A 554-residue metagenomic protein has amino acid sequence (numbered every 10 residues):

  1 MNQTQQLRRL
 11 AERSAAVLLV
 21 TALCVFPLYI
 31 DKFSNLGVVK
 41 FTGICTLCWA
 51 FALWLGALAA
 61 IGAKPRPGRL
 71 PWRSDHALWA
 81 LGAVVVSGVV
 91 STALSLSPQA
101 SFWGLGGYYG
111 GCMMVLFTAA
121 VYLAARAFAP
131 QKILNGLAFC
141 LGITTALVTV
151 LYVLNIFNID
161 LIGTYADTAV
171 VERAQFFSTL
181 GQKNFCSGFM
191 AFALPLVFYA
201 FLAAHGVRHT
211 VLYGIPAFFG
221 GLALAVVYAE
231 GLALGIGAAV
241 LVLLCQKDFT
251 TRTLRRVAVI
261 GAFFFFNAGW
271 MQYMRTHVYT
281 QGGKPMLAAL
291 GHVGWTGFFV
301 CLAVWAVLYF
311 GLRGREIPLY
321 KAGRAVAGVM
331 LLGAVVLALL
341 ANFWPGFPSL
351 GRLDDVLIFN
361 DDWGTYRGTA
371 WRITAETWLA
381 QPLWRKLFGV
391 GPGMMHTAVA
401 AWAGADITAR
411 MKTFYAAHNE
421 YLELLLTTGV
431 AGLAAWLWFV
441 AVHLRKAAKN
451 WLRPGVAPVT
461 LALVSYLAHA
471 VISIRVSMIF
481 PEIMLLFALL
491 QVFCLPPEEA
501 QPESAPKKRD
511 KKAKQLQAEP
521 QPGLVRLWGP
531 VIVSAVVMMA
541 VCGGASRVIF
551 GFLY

Functional and structural regions predicted by a protein language model:
M1-R9, P65-S74, G283-P285, L312-G323 (+1 more regions): Membrane-interfacial, low-structure loops and terminal tails that flank and connect transmembrane helices in multi-pass
Q6-K32, T46-A59, G82-A93, G111-L123 (+9 more regions): Alpha-helical transmembrane segments of multi-pass inner-membrane proteins
L28-T42, P65: Short, hydrophobic transmembrane alpha-helix segments
L36-T46, P71-D75, G106-Y108, M286-W295: Interfacial loop-to-helix junctions that mark the boundaries of transmembrane helices in multi-pass membrane
A57-P71, S91-W103, F157: Transmembrane alpha-helix boundary signature
F139-T145, G214-I215, L331, K514-V541: Signature aromatic-anchored transmembrane alpha helix within multi-pass, membrane-resident enzymes that catalyze glycan
Q182, Y366-T413, T428-G432: TM-adjacent membrane-interface loops and short helices in multi-pass inner/ER membrane proteins
L340-D354, I532-Y554: Hydrophobic alpha-helical transmembrane segments in integral membrane proteins
